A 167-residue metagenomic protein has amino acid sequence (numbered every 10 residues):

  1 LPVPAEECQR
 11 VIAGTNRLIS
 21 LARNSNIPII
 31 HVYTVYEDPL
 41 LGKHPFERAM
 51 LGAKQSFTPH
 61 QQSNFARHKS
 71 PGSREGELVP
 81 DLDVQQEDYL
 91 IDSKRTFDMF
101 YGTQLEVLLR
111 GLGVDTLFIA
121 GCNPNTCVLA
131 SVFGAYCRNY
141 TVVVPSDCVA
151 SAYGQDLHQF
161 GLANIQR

Functional and structural regions predicted by a protein language model:
P2-C8: Short glycine-enriched, charge-decorated loop/helix-capping segments at active-site entrances that position
R10-P28: A short, N-terminal amphipathic alpha-helix
T15, V32-T34, T116, S131: Ser/Thr-centric signal marking residues that sit in or immediately flank functional binding/regulatory motifs
S20-S25, R48-R167: Active-site-adjacent betaalpha module
I27-T34, P145: Short beta-strand segments at enzyme active-site cores
Y33-V35, K94-R95: Acidic carboxylate-rich catalytic motifs and surrounding loops in phosphoryl-/glycosyl-chemistry enzymes
T34-G52: A basic- and aromatic-enriched beta-loop-alpha substructure that forms the phosphate/nucleotide- and DNA/RNA-contacting
